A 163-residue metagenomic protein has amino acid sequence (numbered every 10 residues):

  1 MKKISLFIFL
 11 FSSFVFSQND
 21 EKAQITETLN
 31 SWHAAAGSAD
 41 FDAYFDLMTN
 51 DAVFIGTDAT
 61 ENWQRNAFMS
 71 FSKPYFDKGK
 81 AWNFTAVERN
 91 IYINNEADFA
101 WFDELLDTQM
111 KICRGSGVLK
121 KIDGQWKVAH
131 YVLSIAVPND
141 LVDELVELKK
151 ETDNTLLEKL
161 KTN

Functional and structural regions predicted by a protein language model:
K3-S13: Sec-dependent N-terminal signal peptides
E21-D40, D153-L156: Short, aromatic-enriched amphipathic alpha-helices that serve as compact interaction elements
E21-T26, M69-I112, N163: Surface-exposed, charged secondary-structure patches
S38-D51, I55: Short, well-ordered alpha-helical segments enriched in acidic and aromatic residues
V53-W63, Y75-A81: A short gly/proline-enriched turn/hairpin at secondary-structure junctions
S116-Q125, K149-E151: Short beta-strand segments and strand-loop junctions that repeat across beta-rich extracellular domains
H130-N163: Low-complexity, intrinsically disordered terminal/linker segments enriched in charged and Gly/Pro repeats
